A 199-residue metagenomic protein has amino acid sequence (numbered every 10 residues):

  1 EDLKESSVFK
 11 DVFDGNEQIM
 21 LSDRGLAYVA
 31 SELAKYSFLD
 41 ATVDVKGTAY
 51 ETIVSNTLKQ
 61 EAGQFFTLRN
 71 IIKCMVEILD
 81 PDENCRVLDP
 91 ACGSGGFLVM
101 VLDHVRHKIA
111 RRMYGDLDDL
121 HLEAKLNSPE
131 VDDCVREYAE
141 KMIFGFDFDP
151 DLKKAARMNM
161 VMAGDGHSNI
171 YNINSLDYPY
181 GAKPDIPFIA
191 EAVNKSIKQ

Functional and structural regions predicted by a protein language model:
E1-S55: Long recognition/docking surfaces used for binding and targeting
F9, G15, I19, L39 (+5 more regions): A generic structural micro-environment signature that highlights single residues at secondary-structure boundaries
F13-L21, E61-F66, H167: Short, exposed beta-strand "edge-strand" segments with a Pro/Gly-rich flavor and a Y/T-containing core
S22, Q60, P90-G93: Generic detector of intrinsically disordered, low-complexity, polar/charged segments
K35, K59-Q60, Y138-I143: Glycine- and acidic
V45-N70, V76-I78: Class I SAM-dependent transferase core
F65-S196: Conserved S-adenosyl-L-methionine
